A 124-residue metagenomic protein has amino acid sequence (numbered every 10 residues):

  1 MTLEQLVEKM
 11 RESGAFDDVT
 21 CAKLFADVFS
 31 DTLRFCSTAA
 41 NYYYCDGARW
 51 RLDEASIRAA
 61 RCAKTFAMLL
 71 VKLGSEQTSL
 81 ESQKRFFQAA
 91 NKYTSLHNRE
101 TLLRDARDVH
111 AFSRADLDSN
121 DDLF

Functional and structural regions predicted by a protein language model:
M1-F124: Intein modules and their embedded homing endonuclease domains
